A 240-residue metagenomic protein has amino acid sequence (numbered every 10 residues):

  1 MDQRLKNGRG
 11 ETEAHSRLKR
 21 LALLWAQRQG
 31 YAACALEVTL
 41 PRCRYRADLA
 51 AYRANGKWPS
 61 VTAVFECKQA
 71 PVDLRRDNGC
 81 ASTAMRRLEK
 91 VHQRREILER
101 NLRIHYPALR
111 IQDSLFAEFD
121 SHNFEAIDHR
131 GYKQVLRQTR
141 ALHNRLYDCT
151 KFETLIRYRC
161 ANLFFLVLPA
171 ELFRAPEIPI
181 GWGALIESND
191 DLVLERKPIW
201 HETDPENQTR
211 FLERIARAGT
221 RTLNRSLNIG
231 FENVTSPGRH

Functional and structural regions predicted by a protein language model:
M1-W58, N78, I97: Acidic-basic catalytic patches of nuclease active cores, encompassing PD-(D/E)XK and other metal-cofactor nuclease
D2-S16, P71, A81-S82, L88 (+1 more regions): Solvent-exposed, charged helical/coil patches that constitute nucleic-acid or partner-interaction surfaces
G10, L24, R53, L109-A141 (+3 more regions): Non-catalytic C-terminal interaction segments of nucleic acid-processing enzymes
R44-V64, K68-L74, E89-H92: Active-site beta-strand-loop-beta-strand hairpin of nuclease catalytic cores that positions key catalytic residues
R46-A47, R75-N78, A175-P179: A short acidic (Asp/Glu
A84, L88-L98, L109, V135-H143: Long amphipathic alpha-helices with heptad-repeat character, especially coiled-coil-forming segments used
